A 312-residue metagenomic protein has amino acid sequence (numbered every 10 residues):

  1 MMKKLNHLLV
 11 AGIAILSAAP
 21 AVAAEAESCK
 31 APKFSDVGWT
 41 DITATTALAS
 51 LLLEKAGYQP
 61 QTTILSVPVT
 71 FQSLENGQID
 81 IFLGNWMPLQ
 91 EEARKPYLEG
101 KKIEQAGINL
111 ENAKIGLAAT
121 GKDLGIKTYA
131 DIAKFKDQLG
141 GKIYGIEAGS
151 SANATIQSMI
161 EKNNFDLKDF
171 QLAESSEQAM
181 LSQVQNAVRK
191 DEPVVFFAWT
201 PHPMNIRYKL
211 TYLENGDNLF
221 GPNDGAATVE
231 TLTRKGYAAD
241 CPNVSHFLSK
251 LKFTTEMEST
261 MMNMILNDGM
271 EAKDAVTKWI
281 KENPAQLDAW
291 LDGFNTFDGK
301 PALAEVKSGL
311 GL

Functional and structural regions predicted by a protein language model:
A23-F34, E54, A133-G140, W290 (+1 more regions): Immediate post-signal peptide segment of exported/extracytoplasmic ligand-binding proteins
A26-D41, Y58-T63, G140-Y144, L248: Short, well-ordered beta-strand elements
K30, T40-D41, E161-R189, V195 (+2 more regions): An extracytoplasmic/periplasmic, membrane-proximal ligand-sensing/linker region
T46, T63-K101, A179-Q183, A187 (+1 more regions): Pocket-flanking alpha-helical
A49-A56, K136-F170, K281: Ligand-binding cleft/hinge of the Venus flytrap
I79-L83, A154-N218: Ligand-binding pocket segment of bilobal, Venus flytrap-like solute-binding proteins
G100-G149: A conserved helix-loop-strand patch within extracytoplasmic ligand-binding domains of the periplasmic binding
K114-L124, A226-D240, N263-M264: A bilobed periplasmic-binding-protein/Venus flytrap-type ligand-binding module shared by bacterial periplasmic
